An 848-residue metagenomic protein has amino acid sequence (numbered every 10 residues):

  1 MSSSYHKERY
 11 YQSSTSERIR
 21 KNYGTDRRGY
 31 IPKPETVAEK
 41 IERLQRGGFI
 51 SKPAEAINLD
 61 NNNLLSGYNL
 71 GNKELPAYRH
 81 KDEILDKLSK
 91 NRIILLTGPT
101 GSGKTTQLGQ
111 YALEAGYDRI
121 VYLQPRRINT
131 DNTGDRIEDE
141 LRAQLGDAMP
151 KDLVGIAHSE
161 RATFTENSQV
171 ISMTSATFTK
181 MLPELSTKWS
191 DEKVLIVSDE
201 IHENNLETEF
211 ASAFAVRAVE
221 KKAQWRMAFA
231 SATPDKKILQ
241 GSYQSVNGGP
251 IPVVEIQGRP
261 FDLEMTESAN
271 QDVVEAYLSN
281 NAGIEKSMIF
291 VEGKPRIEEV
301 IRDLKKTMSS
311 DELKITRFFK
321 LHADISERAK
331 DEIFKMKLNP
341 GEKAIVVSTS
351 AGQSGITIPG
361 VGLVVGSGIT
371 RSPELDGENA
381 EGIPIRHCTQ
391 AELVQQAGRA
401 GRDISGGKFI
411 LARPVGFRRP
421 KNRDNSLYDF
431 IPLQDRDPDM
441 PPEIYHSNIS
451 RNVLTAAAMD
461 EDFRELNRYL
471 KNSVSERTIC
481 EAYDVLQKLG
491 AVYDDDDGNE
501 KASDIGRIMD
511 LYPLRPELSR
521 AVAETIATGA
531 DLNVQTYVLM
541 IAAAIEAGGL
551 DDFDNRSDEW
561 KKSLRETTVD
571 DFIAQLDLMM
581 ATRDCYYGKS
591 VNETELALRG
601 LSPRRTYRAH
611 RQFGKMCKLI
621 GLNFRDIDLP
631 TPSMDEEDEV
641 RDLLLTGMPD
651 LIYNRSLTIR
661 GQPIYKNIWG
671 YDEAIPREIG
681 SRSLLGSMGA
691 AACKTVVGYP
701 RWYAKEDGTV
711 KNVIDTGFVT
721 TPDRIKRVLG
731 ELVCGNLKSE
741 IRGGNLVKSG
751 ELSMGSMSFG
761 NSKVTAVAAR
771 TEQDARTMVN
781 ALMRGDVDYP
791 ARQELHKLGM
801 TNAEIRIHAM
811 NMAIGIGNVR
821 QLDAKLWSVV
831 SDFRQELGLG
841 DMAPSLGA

Functional and structural regions predicted by a protein language model:
Y5-A521, D626, M634-E637, D642 (+8 more regions): P-loop NTPase motor module signature
V492, R507-A848: C-terminal accessory subdomains of helicases
